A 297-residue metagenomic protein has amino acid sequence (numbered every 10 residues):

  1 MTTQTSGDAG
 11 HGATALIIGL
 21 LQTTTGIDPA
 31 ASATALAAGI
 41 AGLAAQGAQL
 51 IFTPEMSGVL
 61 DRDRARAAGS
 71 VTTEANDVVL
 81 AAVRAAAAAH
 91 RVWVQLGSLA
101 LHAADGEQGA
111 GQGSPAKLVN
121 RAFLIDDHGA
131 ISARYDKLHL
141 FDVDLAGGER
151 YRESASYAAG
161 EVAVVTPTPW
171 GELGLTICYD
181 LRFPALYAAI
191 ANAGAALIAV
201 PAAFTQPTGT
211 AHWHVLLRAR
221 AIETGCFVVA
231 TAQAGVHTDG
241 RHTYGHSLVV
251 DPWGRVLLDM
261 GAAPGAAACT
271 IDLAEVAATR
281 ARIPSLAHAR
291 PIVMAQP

Functional and structural regions predicted by a protein language model:
T2-L50: N-terminal glycine-/serine-/threonine-rich phosphate-binding loop
G10-I18, V165-G174, L197: Beta-strand-turn-beta hairpins that frame and shape the catalytic cleft of phosphate-ester-processing enzymes
L21-I27, R62-V71, G171-L173, L197-T205: Short, basic, glycine/proline-bearing loop/turn elements
P29, T34-H128, R134, T205-R220 (+1 more regions): Cys-nucleophile CN-hydrolase/nitrilase-fold catalytic domain and related Cys-dependent amidase chemistry that acts on
A75-Q95, E172, L181-A267: CN hydrolase (nitrilase-like) catalytic-core segments centered on the catalytic cysteine and neighboring Lys/Glu
L96-S98, N120-L124, V164-T166, S247-V249 (+1 more regions): Short beta-strand scaffold segments in enzyme catalytic cores
D105, G109-A193, Q206-G209, V215 (+3 more regions): Active-site catalytic loop in hydrolytic enzyme cores
K137-F141, A262-A266, I271: A short acidic/small-residue loop/turn micro-motif
